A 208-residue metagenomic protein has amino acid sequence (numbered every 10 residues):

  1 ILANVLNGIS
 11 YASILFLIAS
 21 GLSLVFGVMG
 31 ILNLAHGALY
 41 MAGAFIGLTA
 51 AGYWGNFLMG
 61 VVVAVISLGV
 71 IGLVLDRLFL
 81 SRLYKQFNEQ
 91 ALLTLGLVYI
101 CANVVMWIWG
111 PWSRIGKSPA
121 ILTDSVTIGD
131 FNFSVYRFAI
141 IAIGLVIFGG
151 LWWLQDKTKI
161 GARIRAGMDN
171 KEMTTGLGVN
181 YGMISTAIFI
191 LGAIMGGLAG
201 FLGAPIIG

Functional and structural regions predicted by a protein language model:
I1-L17, I46, F57-G60, Q86-A91 (+4 more regions): Membrane-interfacial amphipathic/re-entrant helices at transmembrane-helix boundaries
L2-T49, L78-E89: Single transmembrane alpha-helix segments in multi-pass membrane proteins
L15-A19, L39, G43, G47 (+11 more regions): Alpha-helical transmembrane segments in multi-pass membrane proteins
S23-F26, A51, L75-D76, L80 (+5 more regions): Membrane-water interface at transmembrane helix exits
N33, N56, D169-K171: Short loop-to-helix capping motifs
G55-V98, V104: Alpha-helical transmembrane segments within multi-pass membrane transporters and channels
Y99-G129: Extracellular/periplasmic helix-loop junction at the C-terminal end of a transmembrane helix in multi-pass membrane
N132-G208: Helix-loop-helix "hairpin" substructures at the membrane interface of multi-pass membrane proteins
